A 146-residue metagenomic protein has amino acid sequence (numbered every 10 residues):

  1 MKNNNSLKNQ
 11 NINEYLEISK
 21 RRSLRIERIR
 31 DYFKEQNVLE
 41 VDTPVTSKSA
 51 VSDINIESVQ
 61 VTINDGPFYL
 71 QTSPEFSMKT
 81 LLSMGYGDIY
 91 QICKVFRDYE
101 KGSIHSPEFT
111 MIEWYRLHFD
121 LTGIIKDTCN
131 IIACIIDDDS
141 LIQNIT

Functional and structural regions predicted by a protein language model:
M1-G123: Class II aminoacyl-tRNA synthetase-like tRNA-binding/catalytic domains
D31, A133-C134: Short, acidic/charged, Gly/Pro-enriched secondary-structure junctions
I125-I132: Short amphipathic C-terminal alpha-helix that caps PH/PH-like domains
C134-T146: Metal-assisted phosphate- and nucleotidyl-transfer catalytic regions
